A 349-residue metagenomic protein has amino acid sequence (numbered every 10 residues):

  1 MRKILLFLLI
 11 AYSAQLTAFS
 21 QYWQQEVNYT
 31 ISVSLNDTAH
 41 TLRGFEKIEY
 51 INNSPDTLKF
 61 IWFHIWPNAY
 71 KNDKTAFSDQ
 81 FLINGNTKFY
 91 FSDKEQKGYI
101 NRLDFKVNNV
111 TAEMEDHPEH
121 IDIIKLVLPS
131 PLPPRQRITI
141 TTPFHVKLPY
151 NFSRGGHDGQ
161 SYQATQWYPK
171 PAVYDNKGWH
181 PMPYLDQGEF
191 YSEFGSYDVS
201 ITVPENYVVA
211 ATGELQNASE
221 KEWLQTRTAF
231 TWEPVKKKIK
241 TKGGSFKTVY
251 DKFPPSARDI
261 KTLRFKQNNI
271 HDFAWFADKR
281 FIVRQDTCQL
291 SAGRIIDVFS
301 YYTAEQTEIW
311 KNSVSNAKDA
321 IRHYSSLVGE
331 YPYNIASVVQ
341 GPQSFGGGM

Functional and structural regions predicted by a protein language model:
M1-Y22: Bacterial Sec-dependent N-terminal signal peptides
A18-R43, P55, D158: N-terminal, polar/Ser/Thr-rich
E46-I48, N52, I65-P67, Q136-Y150 (+2 more regions): Short, hydrophobic/aromatic-enriched beta-strand segments in well-ordered soluble domains
I51, N86-Q160, S245-R258: A surface-exposed beta-strand-loop module
F63-T111, T165, T202-Y207: Solvent-exposed beta-hairpin/edge-strand motifs
D73-N86, H145-Y197, N217-A218, C288: Glycine/proline-rich low-complexity spacer/linker segments in large multi-domain proteins
D175, W179, G188-M349: Hydrophobic helix-coil surface modules that form long, contiguous segments used for peptide/substrate interaction
